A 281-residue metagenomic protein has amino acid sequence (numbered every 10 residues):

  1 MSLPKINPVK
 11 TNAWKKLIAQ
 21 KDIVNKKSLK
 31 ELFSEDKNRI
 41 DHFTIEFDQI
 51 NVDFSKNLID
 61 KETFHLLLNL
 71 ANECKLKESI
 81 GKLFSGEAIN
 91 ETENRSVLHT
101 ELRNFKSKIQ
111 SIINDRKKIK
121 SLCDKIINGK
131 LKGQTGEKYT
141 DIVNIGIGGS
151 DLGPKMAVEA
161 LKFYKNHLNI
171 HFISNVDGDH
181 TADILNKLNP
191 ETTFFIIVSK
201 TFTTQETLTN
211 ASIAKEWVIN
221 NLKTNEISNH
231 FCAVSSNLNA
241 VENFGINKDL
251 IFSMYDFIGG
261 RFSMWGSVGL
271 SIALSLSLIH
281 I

Functional and structural regions predicted by a protein language model:
S2-L3: Intrinsic disorder
P8-A13, Q20-F33, K37-T135: Extended, charge-enriched "interface" segments that sit outside catalytic cores
W14-L17, F257: Short secondary-structure boundary micro-motifs
S121-N128, T135-I279: Glycine-rich phosphate-binding loops that contact phosphosugars or nucleotide phosphates
